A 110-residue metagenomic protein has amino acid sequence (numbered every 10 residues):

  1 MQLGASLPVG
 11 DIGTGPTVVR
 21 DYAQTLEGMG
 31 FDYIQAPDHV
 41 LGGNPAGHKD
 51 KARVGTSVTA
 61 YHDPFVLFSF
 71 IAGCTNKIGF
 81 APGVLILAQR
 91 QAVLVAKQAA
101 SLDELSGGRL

Functional and structural regions predicted by a protein language model:
M1-C74: N-terminal beta1-alpha1-beta2 module of alpha/beta enzyme domains
Q2-T17, A88-L110: Flexible, glycine-rich active-site loops centered on histidine and acidic residues that chelate a metal or position
G4-S6, F80-G83: Short beta-strands and strand-loop turn motifs
E27-G28, F68-K77, A99, D103-L110: Acidic (Asp/Glu)-rich catalytic clusters
H39, G83-L85: Short, well-ordered beta-to-alpha junction loops that form the rim of enzyme active sites and present histidine/acidic
G55-T59, L85-R90: Glycine-rich "substrate-gating" loop/helix at the edge of Rossmann-like oxidoreductase active sites
